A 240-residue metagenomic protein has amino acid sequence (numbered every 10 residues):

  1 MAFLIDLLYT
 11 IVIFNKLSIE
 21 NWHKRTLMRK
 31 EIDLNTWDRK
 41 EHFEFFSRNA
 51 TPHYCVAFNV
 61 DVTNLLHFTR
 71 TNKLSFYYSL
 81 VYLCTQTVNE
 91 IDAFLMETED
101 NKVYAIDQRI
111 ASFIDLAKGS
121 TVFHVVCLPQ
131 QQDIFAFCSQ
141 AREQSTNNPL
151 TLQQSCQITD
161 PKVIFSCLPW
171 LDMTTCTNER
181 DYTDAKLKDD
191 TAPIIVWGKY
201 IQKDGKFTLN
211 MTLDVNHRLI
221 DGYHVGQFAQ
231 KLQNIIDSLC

Functional and structural regions predicted by a protein language model:
L4-L7: Short hydrophobic targeting helices and cationic amphipathic motifs that mediate membrane/organellar targeting
Y9-E20, K24: Short, positively charged and aromatic/hydrophobic N-terminal segments
R29-A57, Y77, L152, D160-C167 (+1 more regions): Flexible, Gly/Pro-enriched loop and linker segments at secondary-structure and domain junctions
I32, F58, F68-N72, T87: Aromatic-residue-lined binding/catalytic grooves and analogous aromatic/hydrophobic interfacial grooves in multimeric
N49-H67, Q108-Q132, T208-D214: Acyl/amide activation-and-transfer machinery of modular secondary-metabolite enzymes
L74-A111: Hydrophobic "lid/gating" helix adjacent to the active-site nucleophile that controls access to an acyl-thioester pocket
A117-C176: Helical lid/core segments from catalytic subdomains that handle acyl or acyl-like groups
D189-C240: Active-site-proximal acidic secondary-structure segment that organizes catalysis
